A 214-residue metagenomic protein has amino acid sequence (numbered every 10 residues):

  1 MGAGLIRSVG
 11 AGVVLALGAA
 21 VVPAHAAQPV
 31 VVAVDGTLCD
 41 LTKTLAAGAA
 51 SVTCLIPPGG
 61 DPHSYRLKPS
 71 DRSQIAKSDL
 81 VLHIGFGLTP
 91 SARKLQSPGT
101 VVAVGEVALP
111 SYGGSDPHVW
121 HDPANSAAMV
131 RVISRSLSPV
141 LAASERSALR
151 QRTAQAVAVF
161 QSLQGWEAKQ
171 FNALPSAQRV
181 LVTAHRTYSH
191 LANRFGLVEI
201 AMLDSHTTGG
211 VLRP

Functional and structural regions predicted by a protein language model:
M1-L5: N-terminal secretory signal peptides that target proteins for export/translocation
R7-S8, H185: Hydrophobic alpha-helical segments and their boundary regions
S8-A20: Bacterial N-terminal signal peptides
H25-P214: Extracytoplasmic metal-acquisition and chelation regions
